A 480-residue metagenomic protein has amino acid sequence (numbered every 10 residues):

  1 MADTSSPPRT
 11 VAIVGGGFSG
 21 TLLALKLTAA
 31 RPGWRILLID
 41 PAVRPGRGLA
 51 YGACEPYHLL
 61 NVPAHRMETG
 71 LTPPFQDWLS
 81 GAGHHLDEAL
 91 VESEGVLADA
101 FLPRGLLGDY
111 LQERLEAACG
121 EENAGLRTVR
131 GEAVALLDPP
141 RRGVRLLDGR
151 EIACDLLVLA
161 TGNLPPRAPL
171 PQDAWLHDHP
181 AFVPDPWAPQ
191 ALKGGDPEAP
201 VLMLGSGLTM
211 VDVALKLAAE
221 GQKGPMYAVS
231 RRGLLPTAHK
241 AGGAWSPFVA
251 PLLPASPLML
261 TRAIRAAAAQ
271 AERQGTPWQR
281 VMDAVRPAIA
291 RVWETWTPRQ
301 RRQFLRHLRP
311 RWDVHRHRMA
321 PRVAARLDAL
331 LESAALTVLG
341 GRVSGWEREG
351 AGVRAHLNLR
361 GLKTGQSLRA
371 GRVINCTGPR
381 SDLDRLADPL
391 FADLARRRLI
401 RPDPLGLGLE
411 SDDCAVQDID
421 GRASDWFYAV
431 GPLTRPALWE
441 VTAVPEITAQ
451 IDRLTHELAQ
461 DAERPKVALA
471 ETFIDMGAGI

Functional and structural regions predicted by a protein language model:
A2-V43, R47-L49, S93-P254, L258 (+2 more regions): Flavin (primarily FAD) cofactor-binding/catalytic cores of flavoenzymes
A50-P103, Q274-V285: Active-site-adjacent segment of FAD-dependent monooxygenases/related oxidoreductases
